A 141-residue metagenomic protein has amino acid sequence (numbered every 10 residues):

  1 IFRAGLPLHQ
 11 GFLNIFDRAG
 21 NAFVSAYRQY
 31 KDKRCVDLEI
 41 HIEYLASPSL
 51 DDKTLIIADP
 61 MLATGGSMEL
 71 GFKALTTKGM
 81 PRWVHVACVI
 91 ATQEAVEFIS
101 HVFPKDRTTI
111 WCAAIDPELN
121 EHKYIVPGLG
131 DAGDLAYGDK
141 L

Functional and structural regions predicted by a protein language model:
I1-L141: PRPP-associated nucleotide enzymes
